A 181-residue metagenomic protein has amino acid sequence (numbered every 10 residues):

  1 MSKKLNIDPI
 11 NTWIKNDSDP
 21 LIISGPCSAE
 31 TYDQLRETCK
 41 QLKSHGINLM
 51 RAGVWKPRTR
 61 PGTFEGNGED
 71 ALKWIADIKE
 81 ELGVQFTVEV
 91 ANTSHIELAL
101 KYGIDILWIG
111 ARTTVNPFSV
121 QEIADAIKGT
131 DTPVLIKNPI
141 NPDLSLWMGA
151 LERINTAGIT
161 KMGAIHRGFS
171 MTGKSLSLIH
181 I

Functional and structural regions predicted by a protein language model:
M1-I23: N-terminal amphipathic alpha-helix/helix-capping segment at the start of soluble metabolic enzymes
L21-G25, M50-A52, F86-V88, L107-I109 (+2 more regions): Hydrophobic faces of well-ordered beta-strands that scaffold small-molecule active sites in alpha/beta enzyme cores
L21-L35, T63, Q85-E89, A111 (+1 more regions): Active-site mouth loops of central-metabolism enzymes
R51-E69: Glycine-rich, proline-tolerant flexible connector loops at the mouths of alpha/beta enzymes
E65-T87, A126-P133: Alpha-helix-loop-beta-strand connector modules within alpha/beta enzyme cores
S94-Y102, L146-A150: Catalytic cores of alpha/beta
R112-S177: Conserved anion-binding
I179-I181: Conserved small/polar residues in nucleotide/adenosyl-binding loops
